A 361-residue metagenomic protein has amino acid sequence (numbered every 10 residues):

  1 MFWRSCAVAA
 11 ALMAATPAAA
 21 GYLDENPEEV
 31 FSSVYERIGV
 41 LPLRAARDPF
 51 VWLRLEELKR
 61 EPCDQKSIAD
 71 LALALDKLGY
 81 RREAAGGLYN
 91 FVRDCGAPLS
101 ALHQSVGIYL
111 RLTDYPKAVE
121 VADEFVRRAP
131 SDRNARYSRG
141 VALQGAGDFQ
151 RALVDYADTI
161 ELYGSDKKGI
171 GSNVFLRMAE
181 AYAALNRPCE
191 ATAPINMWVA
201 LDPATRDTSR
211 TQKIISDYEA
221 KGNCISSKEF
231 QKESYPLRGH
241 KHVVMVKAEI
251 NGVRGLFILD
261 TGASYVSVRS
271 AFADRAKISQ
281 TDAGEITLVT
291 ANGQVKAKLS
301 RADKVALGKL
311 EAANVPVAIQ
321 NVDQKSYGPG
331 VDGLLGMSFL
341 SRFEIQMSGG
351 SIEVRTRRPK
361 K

Functional and structural regions predicted by a protein language model:
M1-A7: Bacterial N-terminal signal peptides that target proteins for export
V8-L12: Hydrophobic helical h-region of N-terminal Sec-dependent signal peptides in bacterial secretory/periplasmic proteins
A15-P17: N-terminal signal peptide c-region/cleavage motif recognized by signal peptidases
A20-K361: Pepsin/retropepsin-fold aspartyl endopeptidases
